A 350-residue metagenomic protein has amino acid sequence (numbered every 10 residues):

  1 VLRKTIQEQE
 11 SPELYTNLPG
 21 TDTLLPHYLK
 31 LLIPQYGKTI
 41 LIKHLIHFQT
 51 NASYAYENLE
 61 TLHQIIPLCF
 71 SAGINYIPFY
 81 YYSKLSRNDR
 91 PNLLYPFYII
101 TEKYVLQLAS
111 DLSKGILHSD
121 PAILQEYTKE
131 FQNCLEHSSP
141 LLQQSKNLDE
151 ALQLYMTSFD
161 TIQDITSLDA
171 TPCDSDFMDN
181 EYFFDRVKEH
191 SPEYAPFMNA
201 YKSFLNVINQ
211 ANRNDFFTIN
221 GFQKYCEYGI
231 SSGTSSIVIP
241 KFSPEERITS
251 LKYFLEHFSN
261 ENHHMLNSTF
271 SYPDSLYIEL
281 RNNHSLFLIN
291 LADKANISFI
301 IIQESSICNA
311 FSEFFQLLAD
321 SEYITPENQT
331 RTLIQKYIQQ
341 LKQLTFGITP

Functional and structural regions predicted by a protein language model:
V1-I324, Y337, K342: Hydrophobic protein-protein interaction segments
Q329-T332: Short, charged alpha-helical segments
T349-P350: PLP-dependent class I/II
